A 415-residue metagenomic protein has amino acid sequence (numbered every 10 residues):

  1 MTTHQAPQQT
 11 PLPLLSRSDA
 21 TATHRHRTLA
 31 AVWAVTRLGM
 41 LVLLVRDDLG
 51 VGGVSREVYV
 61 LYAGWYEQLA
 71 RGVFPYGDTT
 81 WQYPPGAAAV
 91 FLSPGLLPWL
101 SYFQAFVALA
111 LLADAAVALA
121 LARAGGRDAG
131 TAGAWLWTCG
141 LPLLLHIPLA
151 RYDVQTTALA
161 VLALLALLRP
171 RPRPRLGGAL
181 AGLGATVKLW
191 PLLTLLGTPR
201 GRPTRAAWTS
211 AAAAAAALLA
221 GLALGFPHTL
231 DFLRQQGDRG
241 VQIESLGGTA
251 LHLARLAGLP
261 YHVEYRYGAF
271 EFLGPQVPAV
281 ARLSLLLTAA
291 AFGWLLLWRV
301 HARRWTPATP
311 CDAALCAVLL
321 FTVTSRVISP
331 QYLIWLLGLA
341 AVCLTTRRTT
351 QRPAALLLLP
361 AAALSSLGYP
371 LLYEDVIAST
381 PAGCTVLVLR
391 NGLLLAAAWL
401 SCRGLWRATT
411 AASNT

Functional and structural regions predicted by a protein language model:
T2-R234, R282-T415: Multi-pass membrane glycosyltransferase architecture that uses lipid-linked
G64-E67, G77-S101, V241-P275: Short hydrophobic/aromatic helix or loop-helix immediately within or flanking a transmembrane segment in polytopic
H228-P260, A279, A302, V327-P330: Alpha-helical transmembrane segments and terminal signal-anchor/GPI-anchor hydrophobic tails, characterized by long
D238-I243, F272-V280, P381-L389: Short aromatic-rich membrane-water interface segments that cap or initiate transmembrane helices in multi-pass membrane
